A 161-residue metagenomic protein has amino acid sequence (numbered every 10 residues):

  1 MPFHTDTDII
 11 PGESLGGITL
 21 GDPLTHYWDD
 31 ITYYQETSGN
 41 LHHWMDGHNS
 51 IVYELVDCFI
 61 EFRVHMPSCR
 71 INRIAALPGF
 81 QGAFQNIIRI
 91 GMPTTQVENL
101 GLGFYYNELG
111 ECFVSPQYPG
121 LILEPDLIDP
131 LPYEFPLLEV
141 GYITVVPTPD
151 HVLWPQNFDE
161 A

Functional and structural regions predicted by a protein language model:
M1-A161: Short helix/turn-capping signatures at newly exposed starts of structured segments
